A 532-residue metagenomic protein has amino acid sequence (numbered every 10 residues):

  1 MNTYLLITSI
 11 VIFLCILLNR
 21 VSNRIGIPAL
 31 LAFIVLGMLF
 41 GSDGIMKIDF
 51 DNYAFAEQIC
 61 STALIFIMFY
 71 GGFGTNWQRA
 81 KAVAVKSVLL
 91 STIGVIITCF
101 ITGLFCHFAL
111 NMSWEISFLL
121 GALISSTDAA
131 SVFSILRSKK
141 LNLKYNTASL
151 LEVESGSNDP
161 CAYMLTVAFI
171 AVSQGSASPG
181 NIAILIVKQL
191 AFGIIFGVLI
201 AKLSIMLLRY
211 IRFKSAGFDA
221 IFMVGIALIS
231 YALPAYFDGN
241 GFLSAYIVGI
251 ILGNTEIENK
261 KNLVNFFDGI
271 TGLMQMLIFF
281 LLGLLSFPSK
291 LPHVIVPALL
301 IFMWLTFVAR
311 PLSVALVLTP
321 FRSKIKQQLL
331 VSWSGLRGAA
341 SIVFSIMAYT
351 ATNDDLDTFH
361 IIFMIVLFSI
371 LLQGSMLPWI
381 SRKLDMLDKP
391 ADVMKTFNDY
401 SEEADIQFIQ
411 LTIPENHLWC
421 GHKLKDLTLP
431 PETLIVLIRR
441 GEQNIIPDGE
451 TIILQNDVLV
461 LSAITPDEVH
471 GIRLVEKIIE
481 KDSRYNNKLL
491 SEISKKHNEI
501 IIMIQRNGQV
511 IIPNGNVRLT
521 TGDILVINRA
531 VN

Functional and structural regions predicted by a protein language model:
M1-P390, E403: Transmembrane helical cores of multi-pass secondary ion antiporters/exchangers
L312, L318-L330, A340, F344-N532: Cytosolic regulatory regions of ion transport systems
